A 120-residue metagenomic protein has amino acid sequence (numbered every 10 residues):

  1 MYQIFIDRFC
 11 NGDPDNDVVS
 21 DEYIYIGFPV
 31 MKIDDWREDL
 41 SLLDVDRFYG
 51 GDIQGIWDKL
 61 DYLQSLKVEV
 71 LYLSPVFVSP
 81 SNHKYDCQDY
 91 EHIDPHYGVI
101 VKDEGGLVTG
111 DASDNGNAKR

Functional and structural regions predicted by a protein language model:
M1-R120: N-terminal structural segment of carbohydrate-active enzymes
